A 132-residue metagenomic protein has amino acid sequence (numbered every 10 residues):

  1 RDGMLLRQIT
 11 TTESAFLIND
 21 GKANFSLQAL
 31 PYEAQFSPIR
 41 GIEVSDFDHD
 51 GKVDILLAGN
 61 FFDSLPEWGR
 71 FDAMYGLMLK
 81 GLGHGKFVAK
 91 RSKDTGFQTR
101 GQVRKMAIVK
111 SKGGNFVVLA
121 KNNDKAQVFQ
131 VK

Functional and structural regions predicted by a protein language model:
R1-K132: Beta-propeller-forming repeat regions
